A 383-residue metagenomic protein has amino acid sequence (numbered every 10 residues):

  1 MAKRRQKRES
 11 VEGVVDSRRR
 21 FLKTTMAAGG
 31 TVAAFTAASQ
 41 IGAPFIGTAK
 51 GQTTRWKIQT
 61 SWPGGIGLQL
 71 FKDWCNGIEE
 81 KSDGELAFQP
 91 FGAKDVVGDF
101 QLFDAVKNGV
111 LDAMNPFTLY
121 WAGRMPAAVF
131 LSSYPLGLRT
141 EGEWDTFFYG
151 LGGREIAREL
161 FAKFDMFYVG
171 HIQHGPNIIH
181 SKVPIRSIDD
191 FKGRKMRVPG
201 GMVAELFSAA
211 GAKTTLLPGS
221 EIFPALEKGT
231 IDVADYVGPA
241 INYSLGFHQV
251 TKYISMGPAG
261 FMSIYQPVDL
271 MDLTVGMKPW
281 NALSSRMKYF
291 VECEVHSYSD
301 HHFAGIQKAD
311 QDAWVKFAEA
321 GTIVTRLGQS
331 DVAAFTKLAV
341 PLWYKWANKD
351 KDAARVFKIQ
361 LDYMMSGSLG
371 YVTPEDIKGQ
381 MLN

Functional and structural regions predicted by a protein language model:
M1-R20: N-terminal secretory signal peptides
V14-E143, G152-R154, E159-N383: N-terminal secretory/targeting leader peptides
